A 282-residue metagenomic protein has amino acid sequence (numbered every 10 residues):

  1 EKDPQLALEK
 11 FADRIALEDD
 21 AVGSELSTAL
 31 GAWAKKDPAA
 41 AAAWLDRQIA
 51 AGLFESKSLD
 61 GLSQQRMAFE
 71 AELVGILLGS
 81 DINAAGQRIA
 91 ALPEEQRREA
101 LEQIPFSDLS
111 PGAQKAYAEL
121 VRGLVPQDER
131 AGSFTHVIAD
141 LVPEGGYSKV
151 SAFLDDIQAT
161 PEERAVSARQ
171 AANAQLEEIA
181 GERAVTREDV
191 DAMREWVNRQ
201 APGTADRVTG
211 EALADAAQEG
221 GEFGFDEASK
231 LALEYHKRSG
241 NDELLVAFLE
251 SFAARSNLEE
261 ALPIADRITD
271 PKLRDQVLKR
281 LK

Functional and structural regions predicted by a protein language model:
E1-K282: Non-catalytic all-alpha helical scaffold/repeat segments
